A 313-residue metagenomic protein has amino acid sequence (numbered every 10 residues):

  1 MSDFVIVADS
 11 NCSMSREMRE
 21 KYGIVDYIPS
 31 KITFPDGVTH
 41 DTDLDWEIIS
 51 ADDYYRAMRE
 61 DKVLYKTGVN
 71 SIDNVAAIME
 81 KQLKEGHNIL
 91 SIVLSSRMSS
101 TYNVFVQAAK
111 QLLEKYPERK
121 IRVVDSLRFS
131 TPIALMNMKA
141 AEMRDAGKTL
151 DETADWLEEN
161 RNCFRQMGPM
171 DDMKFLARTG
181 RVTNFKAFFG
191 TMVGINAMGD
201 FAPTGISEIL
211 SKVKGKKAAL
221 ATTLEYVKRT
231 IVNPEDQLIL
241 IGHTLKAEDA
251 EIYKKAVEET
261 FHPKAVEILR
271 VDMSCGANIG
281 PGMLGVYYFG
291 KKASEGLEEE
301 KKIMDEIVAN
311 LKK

Functional and structural regions predicted by a protein language model:
D3, N11-R19, I24-D26, K31-G37 (+6 more regions): Mixed-charge interfacial surface used for oligomerization/domain docking and macromolecular partner engagement
V5-N70: N-terminal glycine-rich anion-binding loop in soluble enzyme alpha/beta folds
D43, E60-S71, L94-T101, D125 (+1 more regions): Short secondary-structure transition/capping motifs
Y55-I72, P203-A218: Acidic/glycine-enriched edge-of-secondary-structure segments
I72-Y102: N-terminal glycine-rich phosphate/adenylate-binding segment common to multiple enzyme folds
